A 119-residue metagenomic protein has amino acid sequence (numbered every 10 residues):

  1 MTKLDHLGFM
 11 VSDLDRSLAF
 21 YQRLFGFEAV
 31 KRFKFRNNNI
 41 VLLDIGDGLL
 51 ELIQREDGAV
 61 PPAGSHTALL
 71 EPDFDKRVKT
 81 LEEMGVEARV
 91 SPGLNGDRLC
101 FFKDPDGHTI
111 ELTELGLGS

Functional and structural regions predicted by a protein language model:
M1-D15, S65-T67, G116-S119: N-terminal beta-strand motif that seeds the catalytic metal site of vicinal oxygen chelate
D5, N38-N39, S65, G96-R98: Residue-level marker for the onset of beta-strands and adjacent loop->beta junctions in well-ordered domains
D15-E28: Amphipathic alpha-helical segments
V30, L42, V78-S119: Vicinal oxygen chelate
V30-P61, T109-L115: Conserved short beta-strand elements that form part of the metal-binding/catalytic scaffold of enzyme active sites
H66-L81: Mid-chain, well-packed structural core segment of small domains
